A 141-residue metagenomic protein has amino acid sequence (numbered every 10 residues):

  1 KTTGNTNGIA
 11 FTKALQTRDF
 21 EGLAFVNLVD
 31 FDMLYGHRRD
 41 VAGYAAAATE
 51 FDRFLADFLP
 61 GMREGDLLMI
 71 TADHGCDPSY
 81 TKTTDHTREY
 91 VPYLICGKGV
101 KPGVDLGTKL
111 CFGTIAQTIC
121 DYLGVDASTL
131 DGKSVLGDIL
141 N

Functional and structural regions predicted by a protein language model:
K1-N141: Feature captures the catalytic ectodomains and active-site-proximal regions of enzymes that hydrolyze or transfer
